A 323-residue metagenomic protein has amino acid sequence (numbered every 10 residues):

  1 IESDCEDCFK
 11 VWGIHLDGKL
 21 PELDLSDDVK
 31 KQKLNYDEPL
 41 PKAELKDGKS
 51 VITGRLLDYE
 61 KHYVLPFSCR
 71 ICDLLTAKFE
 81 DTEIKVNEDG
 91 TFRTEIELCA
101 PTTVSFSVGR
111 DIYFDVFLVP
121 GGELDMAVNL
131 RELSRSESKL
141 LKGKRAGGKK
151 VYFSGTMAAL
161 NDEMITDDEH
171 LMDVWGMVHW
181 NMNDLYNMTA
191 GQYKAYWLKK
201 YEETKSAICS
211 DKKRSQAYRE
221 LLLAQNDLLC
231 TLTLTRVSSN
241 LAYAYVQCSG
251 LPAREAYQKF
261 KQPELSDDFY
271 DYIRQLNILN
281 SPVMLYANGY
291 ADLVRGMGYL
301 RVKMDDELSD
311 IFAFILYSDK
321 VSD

Functional and structural regions predicted by a protein language model:
E2-K213: A non-transmembrane, solvent-exposed segment enriched in polar/low-complexity residues
E137-D323: Oxidative protein folding and maturation machinery
